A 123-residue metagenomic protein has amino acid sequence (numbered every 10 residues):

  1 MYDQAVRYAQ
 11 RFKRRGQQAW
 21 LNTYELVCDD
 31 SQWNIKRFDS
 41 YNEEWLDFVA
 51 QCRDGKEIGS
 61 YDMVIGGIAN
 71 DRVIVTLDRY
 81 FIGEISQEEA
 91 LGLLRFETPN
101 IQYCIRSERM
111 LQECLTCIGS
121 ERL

Functional and structural regions predicted by a protein language model:
V6-L123: Conserved NAD+-utilizing ADP-ribose enzyme module
